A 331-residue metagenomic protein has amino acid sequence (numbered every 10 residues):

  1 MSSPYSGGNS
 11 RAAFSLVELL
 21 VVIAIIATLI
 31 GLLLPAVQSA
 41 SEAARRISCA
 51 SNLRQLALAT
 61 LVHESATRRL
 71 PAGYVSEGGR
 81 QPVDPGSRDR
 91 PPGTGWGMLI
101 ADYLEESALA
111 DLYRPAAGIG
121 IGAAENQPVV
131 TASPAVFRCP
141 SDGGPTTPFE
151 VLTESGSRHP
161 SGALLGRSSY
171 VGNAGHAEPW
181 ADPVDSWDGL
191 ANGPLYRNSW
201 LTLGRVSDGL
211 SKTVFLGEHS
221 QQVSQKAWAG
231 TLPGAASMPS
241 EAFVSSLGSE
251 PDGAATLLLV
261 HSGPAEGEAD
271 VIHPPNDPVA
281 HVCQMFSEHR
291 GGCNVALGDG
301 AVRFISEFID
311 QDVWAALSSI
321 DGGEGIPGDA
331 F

Functional and structural regions predicted by a protein language model:
M1-L16, G78-P82: N-terminal leader/signal peptides at the extreme start of proteins
P4, S39, R69: Conserved beta-strand positions that form and line the central face of beta-propeller blades
R11-R45, Q55: N-terminal single-pass transmembrane signal-anchor helix
A43-F331: Surface-exposed loop/linker segments characteristic of extracytoplasmic
